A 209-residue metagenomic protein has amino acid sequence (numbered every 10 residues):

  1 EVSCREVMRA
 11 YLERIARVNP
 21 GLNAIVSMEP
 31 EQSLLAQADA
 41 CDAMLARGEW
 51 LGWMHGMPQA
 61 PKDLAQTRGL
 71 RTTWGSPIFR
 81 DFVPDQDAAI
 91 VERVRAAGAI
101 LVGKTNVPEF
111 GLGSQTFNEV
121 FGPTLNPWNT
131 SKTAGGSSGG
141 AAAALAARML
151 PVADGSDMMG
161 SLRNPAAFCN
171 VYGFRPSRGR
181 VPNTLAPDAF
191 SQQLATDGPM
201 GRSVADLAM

Functional and structural regions predicted by a protein language model:
E1-V83, G111-L112: Short, well-ordered alpha-helical
P84-A208: Short glycine/serine-rich loop segments
